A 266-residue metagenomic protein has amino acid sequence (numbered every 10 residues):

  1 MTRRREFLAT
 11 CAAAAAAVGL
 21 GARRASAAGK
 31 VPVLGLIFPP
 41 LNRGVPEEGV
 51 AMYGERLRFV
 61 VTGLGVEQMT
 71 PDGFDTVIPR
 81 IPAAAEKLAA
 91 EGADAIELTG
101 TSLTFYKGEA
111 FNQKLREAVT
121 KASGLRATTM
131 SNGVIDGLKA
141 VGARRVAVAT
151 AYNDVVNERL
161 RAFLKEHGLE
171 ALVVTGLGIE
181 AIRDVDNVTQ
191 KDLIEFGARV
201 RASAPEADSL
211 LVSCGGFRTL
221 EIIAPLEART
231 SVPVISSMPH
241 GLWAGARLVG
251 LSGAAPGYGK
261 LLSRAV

Functional and structural regions predicted by a protein language model:
M1-T2: N-terminal secretory signal peptides
E6-A25: N-terminal export signals
A27-A83, V155-N157, A162-T189: N-terminal glycine-rich anion-binding loop in soluble enzyme alpha/beta folds
I37, A93-T99, A147-T150, A207-C214: Periplasmic-binding protein-like
I78-E91, E195-E206: Short, well-structured alpha-helical segments in soluble
T104-R126: Glycine/small-residue-rich loop that forms an oxyanion/phosphate-binding "nest" at active or ligand-binding sites
A181-I182, V234-S252: Short, flexible loop segments at boundaries between secondary-structure elements
I194-L226, S236, L242: Hydrophobic alpha-helical
